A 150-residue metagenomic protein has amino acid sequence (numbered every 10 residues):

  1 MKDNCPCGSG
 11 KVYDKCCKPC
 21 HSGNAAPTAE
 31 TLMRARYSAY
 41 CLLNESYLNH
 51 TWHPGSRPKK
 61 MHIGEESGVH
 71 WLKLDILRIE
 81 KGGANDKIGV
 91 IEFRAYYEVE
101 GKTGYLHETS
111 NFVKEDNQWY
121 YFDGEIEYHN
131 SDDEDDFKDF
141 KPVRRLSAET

Functional and structural regions predicted by a protein language model:
M1-D3, N24, R144-T150: Short, low-complexity, intrinsically disordered N-terminal peptides in bacterial proteins
M1-K11: Short Cys/His-rich zinc-binding micro-motifs
K11-Y13, S22-G23: Secreted/processed peptides and extracellular or luminal domains of membrane proteins
K15-C17: Cysteine-centered loop/knuckle micro-motif
P19-I63, S67: Core segments of small alpha/beta cavity-forming domains
E66-Y105: Surface-exposed, charged secondary-structure patches
H107-K138: Short beta-strand edge/turn micro-motifs at domain boundaries
D132-T150: Terminal "cap-and-tail" regions of soluble proteins that handle hydrophobic small molecules
